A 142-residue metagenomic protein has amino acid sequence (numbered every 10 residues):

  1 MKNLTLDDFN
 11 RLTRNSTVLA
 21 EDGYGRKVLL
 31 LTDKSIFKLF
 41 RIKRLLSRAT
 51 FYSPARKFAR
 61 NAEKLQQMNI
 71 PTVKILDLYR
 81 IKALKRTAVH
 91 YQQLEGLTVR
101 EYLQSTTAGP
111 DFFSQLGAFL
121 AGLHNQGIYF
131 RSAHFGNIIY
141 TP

Functional and structural regions predicted by a protein language model:
L6-L97, Q115-Q126, F130: Conserved ATP-binding subdomain of kinase catalytic cores across diverse folds
D33, T141-P142: Short acidic-glycine loop/turn motifs at beta-strand connectors
P54, T107-A108: Glycine-rich, phosphate-binding/catalytic loops in enzymes
T98-T107: AlphaC helix of the protein kinase catalytic domain
G109-F113: Short alpha-helical scaffold element within the canonical Hanks-type protein kinase domain
A133-Y140: Hydrophobic residue at the +6 position relative to the catalytic HRD Asp in the kinase catalytic loop
